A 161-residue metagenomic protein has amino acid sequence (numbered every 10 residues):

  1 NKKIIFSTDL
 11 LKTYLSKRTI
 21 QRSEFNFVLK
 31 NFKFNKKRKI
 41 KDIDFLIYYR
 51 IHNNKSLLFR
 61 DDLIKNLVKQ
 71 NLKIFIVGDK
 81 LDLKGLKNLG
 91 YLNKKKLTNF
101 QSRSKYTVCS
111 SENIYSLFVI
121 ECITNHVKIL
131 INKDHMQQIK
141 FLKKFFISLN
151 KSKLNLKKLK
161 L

Functional and structural regions predicted by a protein language model:
K2-N35: Donor nucleotide-sugar binding/catalytic pocket of nucleotide-sugar-dependent glycosyltransferases
R18, K30-N88: Conserved catalytic-core segment of nucleotide-activated headgroup transferases in glycan assembly
I76, K84-N93, F100, V108: Active-site donor-binding acidic/aromatic loop of nucleotide-activated sugar and phosphosugar transferases involved
L97-T98, S116, H135-F141: Short glycine/proline-enriched, acidic/aromatic patches that form the donor-sugar handling elements
T98, V119-T124: Short alpha-helical segment that forms part of, or immediately flanks, the ligand-binding pocket in carbohydrate-active
N99-I114, V127: Acidic donor-binding loop of glycosyltransferase active sites
K128-N132: Short hydrophobic beta-strand element within catalytic cores of glycosyltransferases and related nucleotide-activated
Q138-K160: Change "using UDP/GDP/dTDP sugars" to "using nucleotide sugars
